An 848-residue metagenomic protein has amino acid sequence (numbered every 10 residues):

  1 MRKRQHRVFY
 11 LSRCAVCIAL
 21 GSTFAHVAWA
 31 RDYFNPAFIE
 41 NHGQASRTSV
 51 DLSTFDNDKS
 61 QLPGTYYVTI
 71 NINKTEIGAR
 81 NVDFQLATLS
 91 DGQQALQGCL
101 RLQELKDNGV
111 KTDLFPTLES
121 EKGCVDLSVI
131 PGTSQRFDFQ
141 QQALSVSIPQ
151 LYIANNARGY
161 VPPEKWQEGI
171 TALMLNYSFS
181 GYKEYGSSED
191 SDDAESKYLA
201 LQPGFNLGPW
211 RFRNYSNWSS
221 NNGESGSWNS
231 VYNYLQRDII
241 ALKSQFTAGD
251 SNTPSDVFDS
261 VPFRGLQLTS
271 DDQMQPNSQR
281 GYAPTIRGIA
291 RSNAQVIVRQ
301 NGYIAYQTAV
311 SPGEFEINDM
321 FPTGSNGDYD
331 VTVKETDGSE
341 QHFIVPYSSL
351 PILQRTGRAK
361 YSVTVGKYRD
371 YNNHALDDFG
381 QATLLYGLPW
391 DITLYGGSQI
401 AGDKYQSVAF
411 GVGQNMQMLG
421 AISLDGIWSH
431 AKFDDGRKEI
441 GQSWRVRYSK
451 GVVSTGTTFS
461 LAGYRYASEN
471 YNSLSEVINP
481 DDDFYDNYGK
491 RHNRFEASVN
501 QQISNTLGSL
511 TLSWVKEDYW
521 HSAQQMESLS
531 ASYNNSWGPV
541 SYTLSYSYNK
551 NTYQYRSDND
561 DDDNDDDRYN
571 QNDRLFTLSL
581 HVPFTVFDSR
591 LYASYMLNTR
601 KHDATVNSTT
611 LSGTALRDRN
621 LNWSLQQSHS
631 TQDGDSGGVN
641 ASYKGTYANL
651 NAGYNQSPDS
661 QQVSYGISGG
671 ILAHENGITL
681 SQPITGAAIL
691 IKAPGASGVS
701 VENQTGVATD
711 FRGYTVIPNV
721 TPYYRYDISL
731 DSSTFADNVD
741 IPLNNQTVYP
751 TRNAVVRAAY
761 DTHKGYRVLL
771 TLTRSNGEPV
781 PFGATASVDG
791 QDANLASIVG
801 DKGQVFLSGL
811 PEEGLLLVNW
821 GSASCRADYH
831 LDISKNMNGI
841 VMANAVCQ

Functional and structural regions predicted by a protein language model:
R2-R4, V8-G21, A28-R280, R600-L672: Post-signal-peptide, soluble extracytosolic/periplasmic N-terminal scaffold domains of envelope/secretory systems
L62-V68, T75-Q85, G695-T705, S775-Q791: Short, ordered, surface-exposed loop/turn motifs in non-cytosolic proteins
I70, I286-G288, I689-A693, Y766-S775: A short, amphipathic beta-strand motif
L102-D107, Y329-V333, V639, Y724-F735 (+1 more regions): A short, solvent-exposed beta-strand micro-motif common in secreted/extracellular proteins
A143-I148, P351-Q354, S681, N744-G765 (+1 more regions): Extracellular beta-sheet/turn segments enriched in Thr/Pro/Gly and aliphatic residues
Y152, G181-Y185, P209, W218-N222 (+18 more regions): Transmembrane beta-strands of outer-membrane beta-barrel pores
E164-W166, E195-G208, W228-L242, L376-S398 (+10 more regions): Feature captures outer-membrane beta-barrel proteins of Gram-negative bacteria and organelles
G706-Y714, Q791-Q804: Short, acidic Ser/Thr/Gly-rich low-complexity loop/linker segments typical of extracellular and cell-surface proteins
